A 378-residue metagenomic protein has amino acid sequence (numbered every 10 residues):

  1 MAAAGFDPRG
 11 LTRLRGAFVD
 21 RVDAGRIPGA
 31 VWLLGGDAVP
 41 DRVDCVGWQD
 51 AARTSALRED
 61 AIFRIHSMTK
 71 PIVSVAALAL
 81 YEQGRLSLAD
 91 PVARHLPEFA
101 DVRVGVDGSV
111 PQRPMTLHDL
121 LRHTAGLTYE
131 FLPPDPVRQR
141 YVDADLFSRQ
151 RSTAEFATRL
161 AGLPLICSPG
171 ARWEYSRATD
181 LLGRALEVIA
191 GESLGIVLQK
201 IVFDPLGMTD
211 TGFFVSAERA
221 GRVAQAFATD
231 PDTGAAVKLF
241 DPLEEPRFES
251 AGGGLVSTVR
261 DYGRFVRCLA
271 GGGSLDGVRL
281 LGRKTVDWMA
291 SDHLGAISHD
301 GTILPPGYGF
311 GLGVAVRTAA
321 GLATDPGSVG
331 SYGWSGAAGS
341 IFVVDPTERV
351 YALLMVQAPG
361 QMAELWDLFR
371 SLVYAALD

Functional and structural regions predicted by a protein language model:
A4-I65, D101-D107, L239, A363 (+1 more regions): Short, conserved catalytic-motif segment at the N-terminal edge
D7, F18, W32, A38 (+10 more regions): Residue-level preference for non-acidic, small/hydrophobic
G10, L14, I65, T69 (+6 more regions): Hydrophobic (often cysteine-bearing) scaffold residues that line and stabilize catalytic clefts of nucleotide/cofactor
D20-L33, R53-M115, I166-S176, S250-G253: Short active-site loop at a secondary-structure junction that contains or immediately precedes the catalytic residue(s)
V43, A100-V329: Short, surface-exposed loop or secondary-structure junction motifs that flank catalytic or metal-binding residues
D44, F342-V344, R349-A358: Short, well-ordered beta-strand elements
G313, V329-G330, G336-V344: Short glycine-rich, acidic/polar surface loops and turns
A358-D378: Generic C-terminus detector
